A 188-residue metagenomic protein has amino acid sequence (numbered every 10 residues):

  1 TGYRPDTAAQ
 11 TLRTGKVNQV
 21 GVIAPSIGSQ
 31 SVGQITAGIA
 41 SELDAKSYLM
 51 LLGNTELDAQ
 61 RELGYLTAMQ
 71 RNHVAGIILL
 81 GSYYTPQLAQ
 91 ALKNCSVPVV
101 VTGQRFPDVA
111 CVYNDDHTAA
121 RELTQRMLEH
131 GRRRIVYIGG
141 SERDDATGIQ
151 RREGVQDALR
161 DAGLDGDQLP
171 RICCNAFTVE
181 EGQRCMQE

Functional and structural regions predicted by a protein language model:
T1-G2, S47: N-terminal helix-turn-helix
G2, A59-G64, Q183-C185: Glycine-rich, highly charged phosphate/nucleotide-binding loops
T7, G15-Q125, E129: Alpha-helical recognition/docking segments in bacterial nutrient-uptake and carbohydrate-utilization systems
S41-K46, Q70, N94-V100, R105-E188: Bacterial carbohydrate/catabolite-sensing allosteric modules
